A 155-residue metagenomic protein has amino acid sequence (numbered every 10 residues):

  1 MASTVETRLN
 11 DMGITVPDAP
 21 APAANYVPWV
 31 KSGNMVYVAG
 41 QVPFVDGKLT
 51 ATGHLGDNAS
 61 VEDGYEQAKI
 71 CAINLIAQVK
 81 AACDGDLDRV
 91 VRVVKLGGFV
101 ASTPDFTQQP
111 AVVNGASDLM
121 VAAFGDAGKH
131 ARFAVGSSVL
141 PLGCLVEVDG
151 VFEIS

Functional and structural regions predicted by a protein language model:
M1-S155: Short, polar/acidic, helix-capping and beta-turn segments at strand->helix junctions that line the mouths
